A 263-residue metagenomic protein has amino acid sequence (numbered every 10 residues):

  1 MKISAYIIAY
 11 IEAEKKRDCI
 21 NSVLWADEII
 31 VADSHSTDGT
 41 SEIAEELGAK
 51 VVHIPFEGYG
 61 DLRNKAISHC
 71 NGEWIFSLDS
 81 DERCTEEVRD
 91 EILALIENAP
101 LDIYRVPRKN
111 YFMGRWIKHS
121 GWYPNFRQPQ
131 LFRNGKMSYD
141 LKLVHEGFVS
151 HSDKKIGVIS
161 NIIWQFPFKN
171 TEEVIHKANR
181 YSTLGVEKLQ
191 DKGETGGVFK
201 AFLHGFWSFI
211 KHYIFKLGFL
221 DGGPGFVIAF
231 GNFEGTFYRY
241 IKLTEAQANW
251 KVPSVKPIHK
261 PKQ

Functional and structural regions predicted by a protein language model:
K2-S4: Cell-envelope/extracellular polymer assembly enzymes that use nucleotide-activated donors
Y6-E28: Short, well-formed alpha-helical segments that are part of the catalytic scaffolds of diverse glycosyltransferases
K15-R17, D38-L47, E87-V88: Acidic helix N-cap motif at the loop->helix transition within catalytic regions of sugar-transfer enzymes
S22, D33-E42, D79: A conserved acidic beta->alpha catalytic loop
W25, E46-G48, R127, S152: Short, structured coil segments at secondary-structure junctions
S41-H69: Conserved donor nucleotide-binding strand/loop of the catalytic core
D61-I67, W74-L78, T85-W250, Q263: Catalytic-site signature of metal-activated, phosphate-bearing donor transferases, centered on the GT-A/GT-A-like
